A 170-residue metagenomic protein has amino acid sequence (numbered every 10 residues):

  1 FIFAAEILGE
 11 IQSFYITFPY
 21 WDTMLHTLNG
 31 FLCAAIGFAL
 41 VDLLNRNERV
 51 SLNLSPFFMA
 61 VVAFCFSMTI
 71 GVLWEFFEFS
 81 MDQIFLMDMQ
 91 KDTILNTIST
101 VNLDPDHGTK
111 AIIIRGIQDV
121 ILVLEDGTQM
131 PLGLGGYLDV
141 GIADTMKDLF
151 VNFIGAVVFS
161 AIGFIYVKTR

Functional and structural regions predicted by a protein language model:
F1-A39: Transmembrane alpha-helical insertion/packing segments
I2-E6, A63, S67-W74, E78: Alpha-helical transmembrane segments of multi-pass membrane proteins
I11-D22, G71-V72, F76-F159: Interfacial helix-loop-helix junctions of multi-pass membrane proteins
L28-N45, Q83-M89, I154-V167: Membrane-interfacial alpha-helical segments at the cytosolic side of multi-pass membrane proteins
I36-E48, L122-M130: A structural motif
L43-A60: Canonical alpha-helical transmembrane segment with a positive-inside/aromatic-interface signature
V61-F64, F150: Hydrophobic alpha-helical transmembrane segments
